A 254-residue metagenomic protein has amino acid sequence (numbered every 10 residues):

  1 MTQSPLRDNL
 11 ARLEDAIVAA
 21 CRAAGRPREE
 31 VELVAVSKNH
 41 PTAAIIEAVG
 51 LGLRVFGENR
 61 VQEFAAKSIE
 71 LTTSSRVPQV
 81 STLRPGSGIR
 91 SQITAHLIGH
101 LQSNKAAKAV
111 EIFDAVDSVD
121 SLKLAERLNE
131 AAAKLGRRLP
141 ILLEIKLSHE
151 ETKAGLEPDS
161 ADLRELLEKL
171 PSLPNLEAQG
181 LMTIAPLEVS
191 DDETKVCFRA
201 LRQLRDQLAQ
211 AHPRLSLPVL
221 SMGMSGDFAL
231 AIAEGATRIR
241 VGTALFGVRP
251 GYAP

Functional and structural regions predicted by a protein language model:
M1-Q203, Q207, A211-F228, I232-E234 (+1 more regions): Conserved alpha/beta-domain cores
A236-P254: Gly/Pro- and small hydrophobic-enriched strand-loop and loop-to-helix capping segments that sit at the rims
